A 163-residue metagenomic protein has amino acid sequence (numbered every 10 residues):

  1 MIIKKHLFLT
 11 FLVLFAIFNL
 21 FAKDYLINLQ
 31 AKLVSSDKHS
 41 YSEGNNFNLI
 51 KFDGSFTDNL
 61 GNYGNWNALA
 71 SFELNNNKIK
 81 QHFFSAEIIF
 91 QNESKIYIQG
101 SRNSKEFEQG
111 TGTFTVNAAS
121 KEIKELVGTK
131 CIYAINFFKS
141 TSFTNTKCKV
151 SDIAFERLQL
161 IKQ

Functional and structural regions predicted by a protein language model:
M1, A22-K23: Absolute protein N-terminus
M1-F8: Bacterial N-terminal signal peptides that target proteins for export
L9-T10, L20: Cleavable N-terminal signal peptides
K23-Q163: Beta-strand-enriched cores of mature, soluble protein domains
